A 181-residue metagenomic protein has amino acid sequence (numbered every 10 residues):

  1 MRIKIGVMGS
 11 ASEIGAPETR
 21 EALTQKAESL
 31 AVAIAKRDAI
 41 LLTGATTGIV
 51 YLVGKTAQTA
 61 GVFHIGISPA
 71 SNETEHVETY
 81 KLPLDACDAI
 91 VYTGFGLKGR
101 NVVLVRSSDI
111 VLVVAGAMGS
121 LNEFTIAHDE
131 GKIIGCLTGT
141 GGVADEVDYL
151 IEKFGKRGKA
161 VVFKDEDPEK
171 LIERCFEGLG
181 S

Functional and structural regions predicted by a protein language model:
M1-A22, L30-R37: Generic N-terminal amphipathic, Lys/Arg-enriched alpha-helix
I3, G9-S12, T93-E169: C-terminal binding/interaction regions
E13, Q25-V32, T47-A115, G119-T125: Acidic/glycine-enriched connector segments
E28, V62-F63, I67, E78-F95 (+1 more regions): Structural recognition of alpha->loop->beta junctions
D38-L41, K159-V161: Short active-site oxyanion
I40-A45, F63-A70, G135-G139: Short internal beta-strands
